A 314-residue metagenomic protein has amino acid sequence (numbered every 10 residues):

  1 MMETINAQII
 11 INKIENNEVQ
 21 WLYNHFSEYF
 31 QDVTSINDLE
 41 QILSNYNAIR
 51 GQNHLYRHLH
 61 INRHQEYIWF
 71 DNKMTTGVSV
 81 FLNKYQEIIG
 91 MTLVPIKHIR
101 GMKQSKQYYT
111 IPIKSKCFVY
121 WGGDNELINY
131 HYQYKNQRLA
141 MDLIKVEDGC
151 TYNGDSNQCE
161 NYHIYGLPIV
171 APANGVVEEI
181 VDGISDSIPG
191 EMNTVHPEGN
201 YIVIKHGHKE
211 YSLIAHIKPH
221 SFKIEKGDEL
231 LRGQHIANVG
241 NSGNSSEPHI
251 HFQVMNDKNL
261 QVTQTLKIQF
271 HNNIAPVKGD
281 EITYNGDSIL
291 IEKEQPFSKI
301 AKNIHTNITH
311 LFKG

Functional and structural regions predicted by a protein language model:
M1-N16: Short, low-complexity N-terminal intrinsically disordered segments enriched in polar/charged residues
W21-H60: Short solvent-exposed beta->alpha transition segments
L59-Q107: Exposed beta-sheet edge and beta->alpha loop/turn motif
Y130-M192: Short, glycine/small-residue-enriched coil/turn segments at secondary-structure junctions
N174-K218: Zn2+-dependent peptidoglycan hydrolase active-site motif and core
G175-V177, G227-V239: A structural signal for short beta-strand/turn segments enriched in small hydrophobics and glycine
H196, K223, D228, Q253-G314: Acidic, glycine-rich catalytic/binding loops that coordinate metals and/or anionic ligands
E210-G233: Short histidine-centered loop motifs in beta-beta connectors
